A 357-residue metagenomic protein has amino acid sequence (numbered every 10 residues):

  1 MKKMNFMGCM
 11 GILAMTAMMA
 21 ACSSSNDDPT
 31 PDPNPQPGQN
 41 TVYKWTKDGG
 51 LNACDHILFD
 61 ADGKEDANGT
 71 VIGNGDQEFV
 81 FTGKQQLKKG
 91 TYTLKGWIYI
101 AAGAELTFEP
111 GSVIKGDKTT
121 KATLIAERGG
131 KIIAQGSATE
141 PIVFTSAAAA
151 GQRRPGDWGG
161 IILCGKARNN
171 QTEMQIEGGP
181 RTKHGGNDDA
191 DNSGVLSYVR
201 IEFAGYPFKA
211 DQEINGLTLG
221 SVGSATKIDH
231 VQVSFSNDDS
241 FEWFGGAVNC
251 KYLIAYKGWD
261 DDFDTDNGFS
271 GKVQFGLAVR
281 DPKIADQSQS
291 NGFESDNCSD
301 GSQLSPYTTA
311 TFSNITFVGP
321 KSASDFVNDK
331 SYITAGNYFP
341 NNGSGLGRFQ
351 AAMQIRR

Functional and structural regions predicted by a protein language model:
M1-M10: Bacterial N-terminal signal peptides that target proteins for export
I12-M15: Hydrophobic regular secondary-structure detector
M18-A21: C-terminal motif of bacterial Sec signal peptides marking the signal peptidase cleavage site
S23-R357: Beta-strand/loop edge motif enriched in small/polar residues
